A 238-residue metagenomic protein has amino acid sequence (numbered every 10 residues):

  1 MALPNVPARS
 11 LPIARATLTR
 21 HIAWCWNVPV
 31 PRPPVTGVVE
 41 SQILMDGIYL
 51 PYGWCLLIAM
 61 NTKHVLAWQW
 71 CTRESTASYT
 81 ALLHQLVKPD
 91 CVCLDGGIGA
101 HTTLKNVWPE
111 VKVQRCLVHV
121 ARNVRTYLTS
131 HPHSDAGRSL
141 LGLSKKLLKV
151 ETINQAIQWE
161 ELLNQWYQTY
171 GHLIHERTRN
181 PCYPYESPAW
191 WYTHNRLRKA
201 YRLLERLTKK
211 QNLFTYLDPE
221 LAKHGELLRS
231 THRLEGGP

Functional and structural regions predicted by a protein language model:
L3-V6, S10-E110, W191, L207-K210: RNase H-like nuclease fold core
A23, N27, P109, T129 (+3 more regions): Non-catalytic alpha-helical coupling and interface elements of nucleotide-dependent molecular machines and regulators
W24-V28, T80, L117-Y127, H131 (+2 more regions): Short alpha-helical interface patches
Y49, R122, E235-P238: Short hydrophobic/aromatic residue motifs in ordered secondary structure
S75-Y79, C116, E151-Q155: Intrinsic-disorder/low-complexity, polar/charged segments
C91-G97, H101, G142-P238: Acidic/histidine-rich catalytic cores and adjacent linkers of DNA breakage/strand-transfer/modification proteins
D95-K145: Conserved beta-strand -> loop -> alpha-helix junction used to position metal-binding or nucleic-acid-contacting
